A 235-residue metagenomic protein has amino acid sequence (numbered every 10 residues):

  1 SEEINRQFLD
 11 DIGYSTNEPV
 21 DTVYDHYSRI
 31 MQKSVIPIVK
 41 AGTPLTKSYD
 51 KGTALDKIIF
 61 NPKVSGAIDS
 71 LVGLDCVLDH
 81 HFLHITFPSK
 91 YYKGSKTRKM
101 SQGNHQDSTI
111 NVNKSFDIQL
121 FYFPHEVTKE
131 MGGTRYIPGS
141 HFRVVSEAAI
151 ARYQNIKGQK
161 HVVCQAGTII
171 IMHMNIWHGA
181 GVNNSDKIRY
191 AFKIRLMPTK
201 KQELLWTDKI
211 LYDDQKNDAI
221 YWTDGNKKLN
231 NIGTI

Functional and structural regions predicted by a protein language model:
S1-N104, I110-N111: Non-heme Fe(II)-dependent double-stranded beta-helix
Y14, I169, I176-I235: Non-heme Fe(II)/2-oxoglutarate
G52-K57, K157-K160, G179-G181: Active-site rim elements
I59-F60, I137, M172: A conserved hydrophobic position in a structured secondary element of the catalytic/binding core that shapes
V77, K114-F116, D186-I188: A short, structural micro-pattern
H80-L83, L120-Y122, F192-L196: A structural signal for short, well-ordered beta-strand segments
Y92-V163, K201-K209: Catalytic core of non-heme Fe(II) oxygenases with the double-stranded beta-helix
